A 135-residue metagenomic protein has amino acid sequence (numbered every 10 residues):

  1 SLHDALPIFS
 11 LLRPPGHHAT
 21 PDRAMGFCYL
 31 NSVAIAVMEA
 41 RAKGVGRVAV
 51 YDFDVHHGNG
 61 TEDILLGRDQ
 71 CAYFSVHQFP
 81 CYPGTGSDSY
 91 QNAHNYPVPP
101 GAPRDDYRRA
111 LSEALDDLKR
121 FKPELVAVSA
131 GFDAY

Functional and structural regions predicted by a protein language model:
L2-L6: Short, small-residue-biased leader/transition segments that mark boundaries at the very start of proteins
S10-Y135: Conserved alpha-helical scaffold segments that buttress catalytic/binding sites
